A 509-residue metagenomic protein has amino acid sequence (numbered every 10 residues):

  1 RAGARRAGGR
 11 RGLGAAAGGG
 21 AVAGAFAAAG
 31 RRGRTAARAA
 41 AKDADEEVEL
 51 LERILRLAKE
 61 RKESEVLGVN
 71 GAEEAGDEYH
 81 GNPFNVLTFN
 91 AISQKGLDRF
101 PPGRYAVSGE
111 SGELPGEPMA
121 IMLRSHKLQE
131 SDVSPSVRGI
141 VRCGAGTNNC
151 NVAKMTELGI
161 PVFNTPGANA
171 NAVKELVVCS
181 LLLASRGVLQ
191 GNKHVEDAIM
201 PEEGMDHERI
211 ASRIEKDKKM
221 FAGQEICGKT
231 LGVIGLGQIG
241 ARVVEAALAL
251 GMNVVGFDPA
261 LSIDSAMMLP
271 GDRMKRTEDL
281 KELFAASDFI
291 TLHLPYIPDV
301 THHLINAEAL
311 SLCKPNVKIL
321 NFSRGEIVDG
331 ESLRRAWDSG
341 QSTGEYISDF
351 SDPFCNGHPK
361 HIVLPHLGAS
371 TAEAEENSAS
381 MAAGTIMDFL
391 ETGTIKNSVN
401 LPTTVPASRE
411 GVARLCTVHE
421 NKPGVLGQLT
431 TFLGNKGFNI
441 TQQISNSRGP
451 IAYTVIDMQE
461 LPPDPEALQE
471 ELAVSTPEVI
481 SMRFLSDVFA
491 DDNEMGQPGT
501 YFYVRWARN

Functional and structural regions predicted by a protein language model:
R1-A15: N-terminal chloroplast transit peptides
D43-T165, M200, A285, N306 (+3 more regions): An N-terminal-biased, well-structured beta-alpha scaffold segment characteristic of Rossmann-like dinucleotide-binding
L50, P166-T230, N397-S398: Phosphate-binding beta-alpha-beta segment of Rossmann-like dinucleotide-binding domains, i.e., the NAD(P)
H126-D132, P259-C355, S370: Rossmann-like adenosine-cofactor binding region
K174-K193, E245-M252, S380-T394, T430-G434 (+1 more regions): Oxidoreductase and adenylate-handling cofactor-binding alpha/beta cores
I239: Hydrophobic/small residue at the entry helix of a nucleotide-binding pocket
N253, E308-S311, P315-R409, K436 (+3 more regions): Rossmann-like dinucleotide-binding domain for NAD(H)/NADP(H)
S398-N509: A conserved regulatory-domain signal marking ACT and ACT-like small-molecule sensing domains and adjacent regulatory
